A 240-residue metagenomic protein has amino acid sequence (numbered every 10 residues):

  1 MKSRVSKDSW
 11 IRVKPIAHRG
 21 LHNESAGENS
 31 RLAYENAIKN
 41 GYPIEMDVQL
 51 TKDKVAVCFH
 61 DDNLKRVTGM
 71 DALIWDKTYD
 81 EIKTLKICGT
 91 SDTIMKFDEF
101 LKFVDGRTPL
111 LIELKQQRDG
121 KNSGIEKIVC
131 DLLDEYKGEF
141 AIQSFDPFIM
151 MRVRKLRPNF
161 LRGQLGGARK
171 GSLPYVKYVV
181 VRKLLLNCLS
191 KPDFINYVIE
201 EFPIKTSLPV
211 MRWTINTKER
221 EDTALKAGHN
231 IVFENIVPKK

Functional and structural regions predicted by a protein language model:
M1-K240: Phosphate-group recognition and catalysis centered on beta-loop-alpha active-site segments
